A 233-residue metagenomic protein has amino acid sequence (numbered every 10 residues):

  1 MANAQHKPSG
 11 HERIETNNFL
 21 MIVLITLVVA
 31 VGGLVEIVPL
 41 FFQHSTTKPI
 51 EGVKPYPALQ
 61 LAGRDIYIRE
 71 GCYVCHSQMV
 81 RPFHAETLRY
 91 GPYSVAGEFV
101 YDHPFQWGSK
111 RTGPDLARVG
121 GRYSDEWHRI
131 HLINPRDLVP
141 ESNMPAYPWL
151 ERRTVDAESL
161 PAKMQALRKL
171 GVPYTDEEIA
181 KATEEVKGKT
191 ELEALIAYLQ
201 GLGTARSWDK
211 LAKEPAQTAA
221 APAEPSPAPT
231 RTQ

Functional and structural regions predicted by a protein language model:
M1-Y56, L170-T175, Y198-Q233: Post-cleavage N-terminal segment of exported redox proteins
M21-A30, L88-L192: Electron-transfer interface patches adjacent to heme c in soluble/periplasmic c-type cytochromes and di-/multiheme
P39-V53, A58-A62, S77, Y93-Q106: Sequence context of c-type cytochrome heme-c attachment sites
H44-I68, V80-F83, T87, T112 (+2 more regions): Electrostatic cytochrome c docking/interface patches
G63, R69-Q78, L195, L199: The canonical Cys-X-X-Cys-His
Y67, H131-P135, I196-L202: Bilobed periplasmic-binding protein/Venus flytrap-like ligand-binding cleft at the lobe interface of extracytoplasmic
C72, D137, R153, T204-A205: A generic secondary-structure boundary signal that marks alpha-helix termini
C75, E141-A146, R206-P215: Surface-exposed patches in mature extracellular/periplasmic domains of secreted proteins
